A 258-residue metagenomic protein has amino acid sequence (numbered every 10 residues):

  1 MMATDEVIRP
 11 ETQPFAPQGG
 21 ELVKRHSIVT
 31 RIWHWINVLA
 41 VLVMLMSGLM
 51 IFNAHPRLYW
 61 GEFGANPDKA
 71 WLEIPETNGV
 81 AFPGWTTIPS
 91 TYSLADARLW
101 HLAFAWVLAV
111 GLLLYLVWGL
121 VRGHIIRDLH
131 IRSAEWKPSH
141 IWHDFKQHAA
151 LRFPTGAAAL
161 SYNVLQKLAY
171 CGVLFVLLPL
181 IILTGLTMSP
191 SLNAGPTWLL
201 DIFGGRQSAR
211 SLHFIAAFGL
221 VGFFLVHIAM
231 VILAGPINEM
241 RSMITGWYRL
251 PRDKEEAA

Functional and structural regions predicted by a protein language model:
M1-A258: Membrane-embedded alpha-helical bundles that constitute the cytochrome b-like, heme-associated redox core of multi-pass
